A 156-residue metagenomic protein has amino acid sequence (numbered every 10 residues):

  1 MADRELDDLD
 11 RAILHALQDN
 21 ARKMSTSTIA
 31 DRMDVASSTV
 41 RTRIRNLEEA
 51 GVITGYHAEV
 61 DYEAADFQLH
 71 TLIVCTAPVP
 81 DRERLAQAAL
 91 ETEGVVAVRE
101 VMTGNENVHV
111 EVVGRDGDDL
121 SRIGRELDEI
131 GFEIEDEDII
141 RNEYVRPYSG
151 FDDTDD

Functional and structural regions predicted by a protein language model:
M1-D156: A compositional/biophysical signature of low hydrophobicity enriched in polar/charged and small residues
